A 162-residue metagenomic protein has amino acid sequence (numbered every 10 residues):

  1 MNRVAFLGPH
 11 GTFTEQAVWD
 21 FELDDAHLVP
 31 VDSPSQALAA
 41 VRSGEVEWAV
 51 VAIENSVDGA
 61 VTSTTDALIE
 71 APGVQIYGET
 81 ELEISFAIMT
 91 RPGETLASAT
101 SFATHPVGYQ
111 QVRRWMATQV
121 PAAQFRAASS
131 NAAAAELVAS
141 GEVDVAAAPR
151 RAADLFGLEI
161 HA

Functional and structural regions predicted by a protein language model:
M1-A162: Domain-level signature for soluble enzymes in the chorismate/prephenate branch of the shikimate pathway
